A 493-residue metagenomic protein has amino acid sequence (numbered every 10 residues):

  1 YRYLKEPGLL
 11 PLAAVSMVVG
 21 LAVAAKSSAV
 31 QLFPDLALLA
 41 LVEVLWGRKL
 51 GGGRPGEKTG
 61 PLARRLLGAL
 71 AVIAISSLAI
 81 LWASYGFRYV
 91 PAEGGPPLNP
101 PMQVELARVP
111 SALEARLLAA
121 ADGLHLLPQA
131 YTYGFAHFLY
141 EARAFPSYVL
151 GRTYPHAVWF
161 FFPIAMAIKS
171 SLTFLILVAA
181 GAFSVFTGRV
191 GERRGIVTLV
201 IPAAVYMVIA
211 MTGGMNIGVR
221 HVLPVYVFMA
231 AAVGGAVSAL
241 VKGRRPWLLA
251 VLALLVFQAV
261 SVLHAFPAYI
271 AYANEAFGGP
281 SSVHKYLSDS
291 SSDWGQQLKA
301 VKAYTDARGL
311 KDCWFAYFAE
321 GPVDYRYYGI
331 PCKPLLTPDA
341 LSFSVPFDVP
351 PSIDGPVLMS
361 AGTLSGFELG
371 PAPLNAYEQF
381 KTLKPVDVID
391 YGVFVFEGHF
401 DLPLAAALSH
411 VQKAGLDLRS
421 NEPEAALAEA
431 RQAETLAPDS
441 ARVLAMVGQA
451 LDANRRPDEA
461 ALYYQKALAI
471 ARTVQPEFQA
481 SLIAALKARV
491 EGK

Functional and structural regions predicted by a protein language model:
Y1-P11, V44-W46: Membrane-interface transmembrane helices that cradle and orient dolichyl/undecaprenyl
P11-K26, Y206-A210: Membrane-interface alpha helices of multi-pass inner-membrane proteins
A22, Q31, F162-V178, V208-I209 (+2 more regions): Hydrophobic/aromatic-rich transmembrane helices and adjacent perimembrane loops
L70-I75, F186-E192, I196-A204, G235-P267: Signature aromatic-anchored transmembrane alpha helix within multi-pass, membrane-resident enzymes that catalyze glycan
L113-E114, A120, A142-F145, L150 (+2 more regions): C-terminal luminal/periplasmic domains and tails of membrane-associated envelope-modifying transferases
A165, S170-R193, L249-L252: Hydrophobic, aromatic-rich transmembrane alpha-helices and their immediate juxtamembrane boundary segments
A179-A180, V190-M211, N375-L383: Transmembrane alpha-helix segments characteristic of polytopic inner-membrane glycan-assembly/cell-envelope
T212, A236, A250-S292: Transmembrane alpha-helical segments
